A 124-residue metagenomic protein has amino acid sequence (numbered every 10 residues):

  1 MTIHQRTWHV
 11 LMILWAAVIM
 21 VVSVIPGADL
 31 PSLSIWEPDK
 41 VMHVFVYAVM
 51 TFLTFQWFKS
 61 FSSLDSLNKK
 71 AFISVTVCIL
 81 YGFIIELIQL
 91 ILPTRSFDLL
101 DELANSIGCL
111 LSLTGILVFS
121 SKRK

Functional and structural regions predicted by a protein language model:
M1-L100, S106-K124: Bulky hydrophobic segments
